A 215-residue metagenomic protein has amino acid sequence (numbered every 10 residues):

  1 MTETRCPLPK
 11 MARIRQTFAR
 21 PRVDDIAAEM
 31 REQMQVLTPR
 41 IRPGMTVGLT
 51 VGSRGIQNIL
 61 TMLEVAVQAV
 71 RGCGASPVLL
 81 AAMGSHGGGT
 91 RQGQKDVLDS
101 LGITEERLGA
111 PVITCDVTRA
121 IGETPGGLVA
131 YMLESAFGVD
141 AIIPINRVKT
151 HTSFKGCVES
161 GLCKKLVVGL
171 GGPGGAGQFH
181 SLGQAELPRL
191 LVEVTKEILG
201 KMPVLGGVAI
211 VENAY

Functional and structural regions predicted by a protein language model:
M1-E29: N-terminal amphipathic/basic leader segments beginning at the initiator methionine
Q33-G48, R71-G74: Glycine-rich phosphate/diphosphate-binding loops that line cofactor/substrate pockets in enzymes
T46-G55, V78-S85: Short glycine-rich or small-residue beta-strand-to-loop segments that form or flank ligand, phosphate, metal/Fe-S
I56-L63, G88-G89, H151-F154, K165: Short glycine/serine/threonine-rich phosphate/pyrophosphate-binding segments that cradle anionic phosphate groups
Q57-P77: Histidine-anchored nucleotide/phosphate-binding helix
S76-Q92, E123: Active-site histidine-anchored catalytic micro-motif
G93-C157: An acidic, phosphate/nucleotide-engaging active-site surface
M132-E134, I142, V148-Y215: Catalytic cores of enzyme domains
